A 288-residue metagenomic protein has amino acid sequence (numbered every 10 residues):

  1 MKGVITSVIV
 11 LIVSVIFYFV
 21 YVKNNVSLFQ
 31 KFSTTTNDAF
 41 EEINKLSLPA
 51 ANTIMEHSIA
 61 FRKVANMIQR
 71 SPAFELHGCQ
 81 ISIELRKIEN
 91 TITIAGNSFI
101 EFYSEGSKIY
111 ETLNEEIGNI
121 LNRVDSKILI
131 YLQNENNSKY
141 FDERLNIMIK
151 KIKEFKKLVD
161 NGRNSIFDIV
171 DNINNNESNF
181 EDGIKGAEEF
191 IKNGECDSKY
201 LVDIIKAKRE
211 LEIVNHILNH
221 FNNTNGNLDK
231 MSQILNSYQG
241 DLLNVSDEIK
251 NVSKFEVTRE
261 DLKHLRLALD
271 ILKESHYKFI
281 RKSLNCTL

Functional and structural regions predicted by a protein language model:
M1-I9: N-terminal Sec-pathway targeting helices
V4, V15-L132: Leu/Val/Ala/Ile-rich N-terminal alpha-helices, chiefly Sec-type signal peptides and the beginnings
V10-S14: Alpha-helical structural modules in large enzymes and assemblies
N24-T34, N52-M55, I59, L76-C79 (+10 more regions): Alpha-helix boundary/N-cap detector
G96, I100, S107, E111-N114 (+8 more regions): Extended heptad-repeat coiled-coil alpha-helical scaffolds of eukaryotic proteins
S126-E256, E260: Extended amphipathic alpha-helical interaction segments
S237, L243-L288: C-terminal modules of long, charged coiled-coil scaffolds in eukaryotic assembly complexes
